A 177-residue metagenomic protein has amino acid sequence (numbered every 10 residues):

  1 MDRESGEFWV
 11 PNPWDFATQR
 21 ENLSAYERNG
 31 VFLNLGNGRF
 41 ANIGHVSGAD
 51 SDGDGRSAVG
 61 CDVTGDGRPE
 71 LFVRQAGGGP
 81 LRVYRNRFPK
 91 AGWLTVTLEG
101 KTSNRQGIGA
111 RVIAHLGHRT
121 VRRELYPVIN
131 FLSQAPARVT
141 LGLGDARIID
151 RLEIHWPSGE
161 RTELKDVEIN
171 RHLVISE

Functional and structural regions predicted by a protein language model:
M1-S24: Short, conserved, GDST-rich strand-edge loop motifs in beta-rich repeat architectures
E21-N29, N34, R39-E177: Gly/Ser/Thr/Pro-enriched helix-cap/hinge segments flanking short amphipathic alpha-helices
